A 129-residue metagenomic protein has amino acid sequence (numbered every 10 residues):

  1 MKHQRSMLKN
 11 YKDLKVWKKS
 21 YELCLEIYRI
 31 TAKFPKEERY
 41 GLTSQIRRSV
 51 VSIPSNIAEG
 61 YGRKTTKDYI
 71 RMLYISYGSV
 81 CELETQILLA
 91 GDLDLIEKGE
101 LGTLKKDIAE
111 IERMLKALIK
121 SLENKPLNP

Functional and structural regions predicted by a protein language model:
M1-E59, R63-P129: Short, C-terminally biased terminal segments at protein or domain edges
